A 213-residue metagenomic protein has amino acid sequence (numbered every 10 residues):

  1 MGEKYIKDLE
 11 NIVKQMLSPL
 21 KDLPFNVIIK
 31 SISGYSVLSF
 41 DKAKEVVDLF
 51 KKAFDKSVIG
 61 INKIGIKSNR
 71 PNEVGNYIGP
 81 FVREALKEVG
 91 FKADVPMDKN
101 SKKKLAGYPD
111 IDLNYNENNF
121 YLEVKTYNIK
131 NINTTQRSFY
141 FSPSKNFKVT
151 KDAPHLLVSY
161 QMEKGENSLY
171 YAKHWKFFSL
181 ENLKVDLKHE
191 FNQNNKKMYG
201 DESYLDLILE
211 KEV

Functional and structural regions predicted by a protein language model:
M1-P80: Interdomain/boundary linker segments immediately adjacent to catalytic/signaling cores
G2-K7, K14-Q15, P19-G34, N116 (+3 more regions): Intrinsically disordered, low-complexity linear regions
V74-R83, P154-Q161: Short, hydrophobic, well-ordered secondary-structure elements
G79, R83-N116: A short acidic/basic microdomain associated with nuclease active sites
Y108, N119, D152-P154: Extracellular structured ligand-interaction cores
I111-L113, F120-N128: Conserved catalytic cores of phosphodiester-cleaving nucleases, focusing on short active-site segments
K125-Y170: Catalytic cores of nucleic-acid endonucleases
P154-V213: Domain-level recognition of nuclease-like catalytic cores that cleave nucleotide substrates
